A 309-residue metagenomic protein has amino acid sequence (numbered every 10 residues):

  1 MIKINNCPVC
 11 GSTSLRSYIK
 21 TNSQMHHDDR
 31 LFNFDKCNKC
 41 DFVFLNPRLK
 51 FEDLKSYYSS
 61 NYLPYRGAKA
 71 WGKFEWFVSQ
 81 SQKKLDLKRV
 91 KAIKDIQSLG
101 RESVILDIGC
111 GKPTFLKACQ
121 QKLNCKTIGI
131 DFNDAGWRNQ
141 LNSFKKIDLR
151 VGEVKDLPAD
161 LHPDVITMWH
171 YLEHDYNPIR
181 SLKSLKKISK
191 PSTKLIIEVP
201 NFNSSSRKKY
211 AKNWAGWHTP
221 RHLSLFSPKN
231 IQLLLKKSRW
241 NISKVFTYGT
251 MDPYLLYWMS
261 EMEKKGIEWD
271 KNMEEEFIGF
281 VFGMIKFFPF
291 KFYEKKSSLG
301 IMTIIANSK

Functional and structural regions predicted by a protein language model:
M1-G72: N-terminal juxtadomain amphipathic helix that follows a signal peptide/anchor or precedes a small N-terminal auxiliary
I2-N5, K20-H26, T247-K309: A C-terminal cap/extension of S-adenosyl-L-methionine-dependent methyltransferases that defines the acceptor-substrate
K3-I4, L85-K212, L223-K237, M302-S308: Conserved SAM-binding loop
P8-R16, K229-Y248: A SAM-dependent methyltransferase catalytic signature shared across enzymes that methylate proteins
K20-T21, D29-R30, L141-N142, P163 (+2 more regions): Short aromatic-enriched loop/helix-cap "lid" or pocket-rim segments at secondary-structure transitions that line
F44-N46, T114-L116, S204-R207, M251-Y257: Short catalytic/ligand-binding loop motif for oxyanion handling, primarily in non-cytosolic enzymes, centered on
G72-E75, Y210-T219, M259-I267: Short glycine/proline- and charge-enriched loop/turn segments that cap or connect secondary-structure elements
F74-R89: Conserved SAM-binding loop and adjacent beta-strand
